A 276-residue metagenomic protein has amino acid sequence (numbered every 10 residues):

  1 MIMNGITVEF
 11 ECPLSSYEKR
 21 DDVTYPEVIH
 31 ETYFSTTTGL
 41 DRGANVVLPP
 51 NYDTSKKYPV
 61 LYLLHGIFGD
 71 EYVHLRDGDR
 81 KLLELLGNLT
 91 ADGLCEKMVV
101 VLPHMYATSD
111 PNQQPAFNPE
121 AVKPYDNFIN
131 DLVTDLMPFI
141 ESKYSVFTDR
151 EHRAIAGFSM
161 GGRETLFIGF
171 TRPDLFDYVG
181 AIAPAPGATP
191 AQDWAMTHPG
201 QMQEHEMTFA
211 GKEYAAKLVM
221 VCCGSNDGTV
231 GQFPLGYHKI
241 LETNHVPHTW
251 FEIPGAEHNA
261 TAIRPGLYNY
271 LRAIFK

Functional and structural regions predicted by a protein language model:
M1-K276: Non-catalytic cap/lid and distal C-terminal segments of serine-dependent acyl enzymes
